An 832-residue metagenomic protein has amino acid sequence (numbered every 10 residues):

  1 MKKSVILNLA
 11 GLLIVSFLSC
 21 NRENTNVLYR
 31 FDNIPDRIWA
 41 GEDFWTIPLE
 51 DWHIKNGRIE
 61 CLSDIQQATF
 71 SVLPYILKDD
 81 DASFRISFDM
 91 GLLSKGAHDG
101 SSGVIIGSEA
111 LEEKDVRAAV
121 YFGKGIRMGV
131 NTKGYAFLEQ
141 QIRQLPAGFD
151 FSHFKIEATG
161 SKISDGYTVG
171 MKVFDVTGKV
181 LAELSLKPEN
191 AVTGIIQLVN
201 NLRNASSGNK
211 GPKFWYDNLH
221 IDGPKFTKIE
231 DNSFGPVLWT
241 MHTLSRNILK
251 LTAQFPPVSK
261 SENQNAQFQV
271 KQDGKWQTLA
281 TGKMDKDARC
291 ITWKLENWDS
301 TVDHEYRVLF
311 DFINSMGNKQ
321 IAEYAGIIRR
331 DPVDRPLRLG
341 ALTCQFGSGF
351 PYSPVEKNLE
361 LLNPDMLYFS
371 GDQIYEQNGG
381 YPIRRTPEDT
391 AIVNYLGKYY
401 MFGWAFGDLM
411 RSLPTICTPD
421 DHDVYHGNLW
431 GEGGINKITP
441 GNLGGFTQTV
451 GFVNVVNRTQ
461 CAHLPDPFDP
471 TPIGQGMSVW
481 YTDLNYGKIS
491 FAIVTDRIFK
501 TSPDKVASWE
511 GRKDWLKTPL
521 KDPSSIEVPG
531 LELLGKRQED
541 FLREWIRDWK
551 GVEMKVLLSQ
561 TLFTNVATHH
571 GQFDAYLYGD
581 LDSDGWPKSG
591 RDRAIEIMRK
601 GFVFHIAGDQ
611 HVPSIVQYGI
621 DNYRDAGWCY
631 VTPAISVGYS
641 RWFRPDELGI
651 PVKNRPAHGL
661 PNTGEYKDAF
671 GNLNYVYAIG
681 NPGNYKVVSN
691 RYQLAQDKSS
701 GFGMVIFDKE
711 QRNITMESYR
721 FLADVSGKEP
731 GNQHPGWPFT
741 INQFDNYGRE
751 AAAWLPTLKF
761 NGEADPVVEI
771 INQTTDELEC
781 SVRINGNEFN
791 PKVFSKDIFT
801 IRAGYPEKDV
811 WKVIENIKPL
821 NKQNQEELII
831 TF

Functional and structural regions predicted by a protein language model:
N24-P48: Extracellular carbohydrate-recognition regions
E50-A68: Short carbohydrate-recognition loop motifs
S63-L138: Secretory/extracellular carbohydrate-interaction modules and structurally similar beta-sandwich "look-alikes"
F88, A147-L186, I714: Carbohydrate-binding surfaces in secreted/extracellular proteins
I105-K162, F670-L694: Glycine-aromatic-enriched beta-strand/loop faces of beta-sandwich-type recognition domains, especially lectin-like
F174-G194, P730-N742: Short, solvent-exposed beta-strand-to-loop segments that form ligand-recognition rims of beta-rich domains
L181-F214: Flexible glycan-contacting loops in extracellular carbohydrate-active proteins
G208, P212-W215, H220-P224, L244-R246 (+4 more regions): Long, structured stretches of catalytic cores involved in phosphate-ester chemistry, encompassing
